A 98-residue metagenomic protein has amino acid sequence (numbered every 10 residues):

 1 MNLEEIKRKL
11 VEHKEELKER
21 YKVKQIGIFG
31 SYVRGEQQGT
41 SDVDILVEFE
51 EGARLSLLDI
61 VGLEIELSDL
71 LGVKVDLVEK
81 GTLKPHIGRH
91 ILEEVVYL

Functional and structural regions predicted by a protein language model:
M1-Q25, V33-G39, E50-L98: Catalytic core of pol beta-like nucleotidyltransferases
I28: Hydrophobic alpha-helical positions that pack around
T40-I45: A short, structured beta-strand/loop element
